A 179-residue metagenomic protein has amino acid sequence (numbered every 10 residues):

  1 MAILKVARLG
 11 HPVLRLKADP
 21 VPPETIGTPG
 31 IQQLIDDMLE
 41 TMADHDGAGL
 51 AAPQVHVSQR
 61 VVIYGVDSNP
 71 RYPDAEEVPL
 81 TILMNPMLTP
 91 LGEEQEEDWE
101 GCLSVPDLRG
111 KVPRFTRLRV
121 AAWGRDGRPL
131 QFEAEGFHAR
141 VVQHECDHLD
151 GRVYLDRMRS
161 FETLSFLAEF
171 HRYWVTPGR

Functional and structural regions predicted by a protein language model:
M1-R179: Positively charged
